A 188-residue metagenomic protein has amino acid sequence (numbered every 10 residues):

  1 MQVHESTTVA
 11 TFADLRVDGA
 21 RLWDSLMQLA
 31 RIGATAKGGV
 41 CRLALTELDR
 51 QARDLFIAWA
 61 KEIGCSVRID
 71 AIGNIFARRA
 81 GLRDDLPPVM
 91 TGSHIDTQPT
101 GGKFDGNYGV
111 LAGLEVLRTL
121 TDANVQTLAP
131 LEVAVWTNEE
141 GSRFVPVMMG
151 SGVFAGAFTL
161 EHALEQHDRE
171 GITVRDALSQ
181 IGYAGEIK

Functional and structural regions predicted by a protein language model:
M1-V17: Basic/polar N-terminal segments that are highly enriched at the extreme N-terminus, encompassing both cleavable
V3, M27-A34, K61, C65 (+3 more regions): Generic secondary-structure signature for well-ordered alpha-helical cores
R16-G102: Acidic/His- and Gly-rich active-site-bordering loop/insert found across diverse amide/peptide-bond hydrolases
L26-M27, D54-I57, L111-R118, G152-A155 (+2 more regions): Predominant activation on well-ordered alpha-helical scaffold segments within soluble catalytic domains
L29, T91, G101-E139: Alpha-helical metal-binding/catalytic segments enriched in His/Glu/Asp
P87, N107-L114, D122, V147-F158: A glycine- and small-aliphatic-rich helix-loop capping segment at beta-alpha/alpha-beta transitions that lines
E140-K188: Histidine/acidic-residue-rich, glycine-tolerant segments that coordinate divalent metal ions
